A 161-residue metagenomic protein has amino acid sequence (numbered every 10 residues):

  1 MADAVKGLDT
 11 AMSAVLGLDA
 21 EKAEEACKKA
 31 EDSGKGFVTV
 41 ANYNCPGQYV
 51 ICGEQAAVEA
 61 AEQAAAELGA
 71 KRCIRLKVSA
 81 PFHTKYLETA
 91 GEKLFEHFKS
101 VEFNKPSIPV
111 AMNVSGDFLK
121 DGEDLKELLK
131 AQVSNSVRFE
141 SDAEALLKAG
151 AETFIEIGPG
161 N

Functional and structural regions predicted by a protein language model:
M1-S136: Alpha/beta catalytic cores of group-transfer enzymes, especially the acyltransferase/condensing modules of polyketide
A131-N161: Flexible, low-complexity segments
